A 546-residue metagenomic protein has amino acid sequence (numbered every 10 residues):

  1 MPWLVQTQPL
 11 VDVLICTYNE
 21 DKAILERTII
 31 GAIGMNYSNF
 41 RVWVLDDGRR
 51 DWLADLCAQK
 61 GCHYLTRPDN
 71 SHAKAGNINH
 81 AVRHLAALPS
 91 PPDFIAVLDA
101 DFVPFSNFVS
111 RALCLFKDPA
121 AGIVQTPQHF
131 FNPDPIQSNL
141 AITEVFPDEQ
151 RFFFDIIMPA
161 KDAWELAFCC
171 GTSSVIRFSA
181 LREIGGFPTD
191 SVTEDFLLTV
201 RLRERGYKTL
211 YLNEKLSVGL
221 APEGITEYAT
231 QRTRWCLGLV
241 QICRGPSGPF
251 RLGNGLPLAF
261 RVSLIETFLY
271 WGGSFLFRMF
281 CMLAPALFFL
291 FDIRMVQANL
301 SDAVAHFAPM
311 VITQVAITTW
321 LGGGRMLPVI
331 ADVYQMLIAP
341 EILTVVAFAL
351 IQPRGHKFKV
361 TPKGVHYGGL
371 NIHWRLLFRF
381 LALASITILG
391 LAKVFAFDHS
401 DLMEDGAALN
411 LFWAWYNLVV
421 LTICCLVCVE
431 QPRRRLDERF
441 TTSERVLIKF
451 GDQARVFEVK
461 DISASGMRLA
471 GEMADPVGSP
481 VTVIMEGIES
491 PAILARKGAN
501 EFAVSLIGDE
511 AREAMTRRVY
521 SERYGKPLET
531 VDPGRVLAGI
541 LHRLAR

Functional and structural regions predicted by a protein language model:
M1-A23, R27: N-proximal low-complexity "stem/linker" segments adjacent to membrane-targeting elements
P2, W164, G238-A407: Basic/Trp-rich segment in TM-proximal cytosolic loops or flexible interdomain/linker regions
L10-D12, R41, L197: Cell-envelope/extracellular polymer assembly enzymes that use nucleotide-activated donors
I30-N39: Short, acidic, metal-binding catalytic loop of nucleotide-sugar glycosyltransferases
D46-L53, D69-S71: A conserved acidic beta->alpha catalytic loop
T66-F94, S106-V192, R203-E204, I225-I265 (+1 more regions): Long helical/loop segments within the catalytic core of UDP-sugar-dependent glycosyltransferases, especially the large
D99-V103: The conserved acidic donor/metal-binding loop of glycosyltransferases
L370-R546: Structured alpha-helical
